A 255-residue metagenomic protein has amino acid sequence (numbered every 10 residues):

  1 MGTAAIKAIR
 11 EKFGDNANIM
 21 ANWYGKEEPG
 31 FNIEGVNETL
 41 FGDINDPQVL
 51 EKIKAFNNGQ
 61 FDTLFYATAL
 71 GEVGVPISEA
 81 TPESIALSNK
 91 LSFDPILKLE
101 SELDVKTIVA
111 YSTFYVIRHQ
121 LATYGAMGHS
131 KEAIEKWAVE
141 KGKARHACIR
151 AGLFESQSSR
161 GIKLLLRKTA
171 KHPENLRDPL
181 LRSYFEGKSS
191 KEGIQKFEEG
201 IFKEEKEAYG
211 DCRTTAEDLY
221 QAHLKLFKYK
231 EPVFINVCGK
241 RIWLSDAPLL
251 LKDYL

Functional and structural regions predicted by a protein language model:
M1-M20: Canonical Rossmann dinucleotide-binding motif of NAD(H)/NADP(H)-dependent dehydrogenases/reductases, specifically
A21-E27, F31-V49: Rossmann-fold cofactor-recognition segment
N32, G74-E79, H119-A122: Conserved catalytic-core motifs of eukaryotic protein kinase domains, centered on the activation segment
L50-A55, P82-K106: NAD(P)-cofactor binding segment of oxidoreductase domains
L64-G74, S112-T113: Conserved NAD(P)H cofactor-binding loop of Rossmann-fold oxidoreductase domains
A69-A86: Conserved mid-core segment of classical short-chain dehydrogenase/reductases
L87-N89, T107-K143, R150-R182: Catalytic loop of short-chain dehydrogenase/reductase
D94, C148, R167-L251: C-terminal helical subdomain
